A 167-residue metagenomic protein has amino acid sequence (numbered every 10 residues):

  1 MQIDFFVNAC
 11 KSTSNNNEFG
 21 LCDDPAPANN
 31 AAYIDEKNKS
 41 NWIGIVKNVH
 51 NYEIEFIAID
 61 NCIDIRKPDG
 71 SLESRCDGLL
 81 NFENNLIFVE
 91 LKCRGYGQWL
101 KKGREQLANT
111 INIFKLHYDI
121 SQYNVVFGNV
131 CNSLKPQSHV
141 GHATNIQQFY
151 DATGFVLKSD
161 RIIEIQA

Functional and structural regions predicted by a protein language model:
M1-I59: Charge-rich, low-complexity N-terminal segments
I3-N16, V125-A167: Domain-level recognition of nuclease-like catalytic cores that cleave nucleotide substrates
N17-P27, I65-L79, L157: Short N-terminal helix-initiation segments at or just after the protein's N-terminus
I43-F82: Active-site metal-binding core of divalent-cation-utilizing nuclease and nuclease-like domains
C76, I87, N124-V126: Generic beta-strand structural signal
G78-L80, N85-C93: Conserved catalytic cores of phosphodiester-cleaving nucleases, focusing on short active-site segments
Y96-W99, A167: A short local loop/turn or secondary-structure capping micro-motif enriched for an aromatic residue
Q98-L134: Catalytic cores of nucleic-acid endonucleases
